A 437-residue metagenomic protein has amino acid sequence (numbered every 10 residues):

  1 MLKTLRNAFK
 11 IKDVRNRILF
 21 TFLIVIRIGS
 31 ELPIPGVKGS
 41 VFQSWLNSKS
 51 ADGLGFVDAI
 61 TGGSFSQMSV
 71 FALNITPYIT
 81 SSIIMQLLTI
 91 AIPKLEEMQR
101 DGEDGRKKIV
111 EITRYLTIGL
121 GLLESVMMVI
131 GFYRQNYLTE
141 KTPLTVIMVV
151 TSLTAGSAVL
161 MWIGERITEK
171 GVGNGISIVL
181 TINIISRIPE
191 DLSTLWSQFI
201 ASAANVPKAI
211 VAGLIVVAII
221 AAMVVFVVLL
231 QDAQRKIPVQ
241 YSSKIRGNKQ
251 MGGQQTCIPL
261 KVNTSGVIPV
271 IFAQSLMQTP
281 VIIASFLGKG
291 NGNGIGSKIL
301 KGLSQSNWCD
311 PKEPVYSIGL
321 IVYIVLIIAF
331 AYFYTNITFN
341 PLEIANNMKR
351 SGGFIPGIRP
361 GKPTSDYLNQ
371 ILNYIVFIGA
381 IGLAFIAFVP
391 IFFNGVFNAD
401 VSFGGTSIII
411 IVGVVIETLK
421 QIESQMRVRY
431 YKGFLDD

Functional and structural regions predicted by a protein language model:
M1-Q99, E103-D437: N-terminal cationic and glycine-rich segments that engage phosphates or anionic surfaces
